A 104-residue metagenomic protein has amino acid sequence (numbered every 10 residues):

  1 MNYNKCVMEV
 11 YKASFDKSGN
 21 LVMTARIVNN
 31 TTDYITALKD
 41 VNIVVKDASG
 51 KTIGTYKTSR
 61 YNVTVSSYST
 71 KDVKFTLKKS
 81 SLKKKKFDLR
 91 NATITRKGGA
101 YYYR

Functional and structural regions predicted by a protein language model:
M1-T24, N30-A37, V63-K71, T76-R104: Membrane engagement elements in two modes
T32-T52: Short acidic, flexible loop segments centered on an aromatic residue
